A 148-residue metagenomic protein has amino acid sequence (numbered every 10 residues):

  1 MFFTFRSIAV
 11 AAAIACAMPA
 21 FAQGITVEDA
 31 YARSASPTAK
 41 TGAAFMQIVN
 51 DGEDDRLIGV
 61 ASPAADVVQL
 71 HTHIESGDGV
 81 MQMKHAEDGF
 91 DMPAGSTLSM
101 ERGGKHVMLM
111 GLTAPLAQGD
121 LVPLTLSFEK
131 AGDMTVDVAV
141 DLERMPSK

Functional and structural regions predicted by a protein language model:
M1-A9: Bacterial N-terminal signal peptides that target proteins for export
A17-A22: N-terminal signal peptide c-region/cleavage motif recognized by signal peptidases
Q23-K148: Compact, glycine-rich, soluble single-domain proteins
